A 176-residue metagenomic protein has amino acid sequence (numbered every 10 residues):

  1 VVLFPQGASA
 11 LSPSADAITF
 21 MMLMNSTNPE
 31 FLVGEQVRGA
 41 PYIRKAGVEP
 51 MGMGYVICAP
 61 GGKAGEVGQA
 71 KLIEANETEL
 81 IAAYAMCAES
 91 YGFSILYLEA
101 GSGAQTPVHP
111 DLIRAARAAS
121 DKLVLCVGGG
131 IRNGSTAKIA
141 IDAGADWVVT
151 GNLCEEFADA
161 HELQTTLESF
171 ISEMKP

Functional and structural regions predicted by a protein language model:
V1-A10, S14-M21, E30, R114-A116 (+3 more regions): Flavin-dependent oxidoreductase catalytic cores
V1-L3, R38-M53, T106-N133, T165-P176: Alpha-helix-loop-beta-strand connector modules within alpha/beta enzyme cores
V1-V2, A17-T19, M51-I57, S94-Y97 (+2 more regions): Structural preference for beta-strand elements that scaffold enzyme active sites
Q6-G7, A17-L32, L98-S102, G130-I131 (+1 more regions): Glycine-rich phosphate-binding active-site loops on the catalytic face of alpha/beta enzymes
A10-E89: Conserved anion-binding
D16-I18, G39-G47, A59-G65, I95-G101 (+2 more regions): Noncatalytic linker/hinge segments flanking ATPase motor cores
Y55, A59-G62, N76-A83, A118-D121 (+1 more regions): Alpha/beta catalytic cores of nucleotide-metabolism and tRNA/nucleoside-modifying enzymes
V67-I113, T150, C154-E162: Glycine/Thr-rich beta-alpha phosphate-binding loop at enzyme active sites
